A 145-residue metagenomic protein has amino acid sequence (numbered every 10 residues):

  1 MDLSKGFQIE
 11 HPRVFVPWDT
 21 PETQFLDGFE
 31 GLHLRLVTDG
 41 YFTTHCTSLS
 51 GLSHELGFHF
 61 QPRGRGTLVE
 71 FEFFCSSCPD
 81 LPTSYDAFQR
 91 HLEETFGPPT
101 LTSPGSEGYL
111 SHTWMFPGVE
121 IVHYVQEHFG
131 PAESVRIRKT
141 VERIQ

Functional and structural regions predicted by a protein language model:
M1-L110, E120-V122, Q126-Q145: Short helix/turn-capping signatures at newly exposed starts of structured segments
